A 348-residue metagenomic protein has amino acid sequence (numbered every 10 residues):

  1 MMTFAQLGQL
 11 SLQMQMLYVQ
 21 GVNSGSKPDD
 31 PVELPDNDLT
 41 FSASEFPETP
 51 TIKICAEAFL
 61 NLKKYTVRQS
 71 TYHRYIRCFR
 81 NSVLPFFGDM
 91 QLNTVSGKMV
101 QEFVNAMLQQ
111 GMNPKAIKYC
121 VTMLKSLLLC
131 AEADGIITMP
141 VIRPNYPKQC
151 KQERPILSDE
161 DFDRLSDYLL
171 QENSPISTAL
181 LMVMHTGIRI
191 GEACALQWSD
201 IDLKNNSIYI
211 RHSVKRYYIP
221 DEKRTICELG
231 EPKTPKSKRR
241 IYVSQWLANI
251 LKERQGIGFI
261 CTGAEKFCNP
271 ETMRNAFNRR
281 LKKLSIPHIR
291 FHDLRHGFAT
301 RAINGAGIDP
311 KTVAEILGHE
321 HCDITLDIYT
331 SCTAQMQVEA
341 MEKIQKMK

Functional and structural regions predicted by a protein language model:
M2, M16-N23, K27-D30, N205 (+5 more regions): C-terminal secondary-structure termini that scaffold catalytic or DNA-interacting sites
E45-D134, K151, K266-T272, P287-D293: N-terminal core-binding DNA-recognition domain of tyrosine site-specific recombinases/integrases
P50, Y65, V214, A248 (+1 more regions): Catalytic-site neighborhood detector that most strongly recognizes the C-terminal catalytic loop/helix of tyrosine
N93, I136-M139, K148-D167, R211 (+1 more regions): DNA breakage-rejoining catalytic core of tyrosine-based enzymes
F103, L165-Y168, P220-C227, D327 (+1 more regions): DNA/chromatin major-groove-contacting recognition/catalytic segments
P114, K118, A133-L196, K204 (+1 more regions): Basic, Lys/Arg- and aromatic-enriched nucleic-acid-binding interface segment
K115, A133, L181, H185-E192 (+4 more regions): C-terminal catalytic core of tyrosine-transesterase DNA break-rejoin enzymes
Y242-P287: Active-site/catalytic core of tyrosine-dependent DNA strand-transfer enzymes
